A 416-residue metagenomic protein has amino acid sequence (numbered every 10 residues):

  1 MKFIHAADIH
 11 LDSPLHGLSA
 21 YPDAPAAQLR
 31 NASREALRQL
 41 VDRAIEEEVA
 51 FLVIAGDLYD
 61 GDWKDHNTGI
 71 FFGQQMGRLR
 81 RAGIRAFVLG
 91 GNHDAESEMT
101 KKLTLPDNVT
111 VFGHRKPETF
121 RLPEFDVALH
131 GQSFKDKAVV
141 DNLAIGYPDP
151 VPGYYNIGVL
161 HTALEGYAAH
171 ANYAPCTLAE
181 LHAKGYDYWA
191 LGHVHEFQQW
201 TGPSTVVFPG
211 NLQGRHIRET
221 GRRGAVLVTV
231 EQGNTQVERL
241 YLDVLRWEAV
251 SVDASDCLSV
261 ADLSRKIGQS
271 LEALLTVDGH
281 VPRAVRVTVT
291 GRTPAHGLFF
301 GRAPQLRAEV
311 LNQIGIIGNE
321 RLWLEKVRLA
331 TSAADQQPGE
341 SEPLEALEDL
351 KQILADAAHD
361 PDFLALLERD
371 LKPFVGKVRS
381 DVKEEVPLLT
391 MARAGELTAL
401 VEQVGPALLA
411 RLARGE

Functional and structural regions predicted by a protein language model:
M1-G69, M391-L397: N-terminal active-site segment of His-dependent metallophosphoesterases
K2, H16, P22-D23, F51 (+1 more regions): His/Asp/Glu-rich metal-coordinating catalytic cores of metallo-dependent phosphodiesterases/hydrolases acting on
R34, R38-I45, G73, A144-P148 (+2 more regions): Amphipathic, non-transmembrane alpha-helical secondary structure
R43-E48, L79-G83, I317-N319: A structural motif corresponding to the C-terminal end of an alpha-helix and its immediate exit/capping segment
A55, G192, T290: Conserved residues at the C-terminal ends of beta-strands
D57-G61, A163-E165, R292-P294: A short, flexible beta-alpha/helix-coil linker loop
R239: Catalytic core of bacterial cyclic-dinucleotide metallophosphodiesterases
L242-E416: Accessory, non-catalytic peripheral segments of nucleic-acid enzymes
